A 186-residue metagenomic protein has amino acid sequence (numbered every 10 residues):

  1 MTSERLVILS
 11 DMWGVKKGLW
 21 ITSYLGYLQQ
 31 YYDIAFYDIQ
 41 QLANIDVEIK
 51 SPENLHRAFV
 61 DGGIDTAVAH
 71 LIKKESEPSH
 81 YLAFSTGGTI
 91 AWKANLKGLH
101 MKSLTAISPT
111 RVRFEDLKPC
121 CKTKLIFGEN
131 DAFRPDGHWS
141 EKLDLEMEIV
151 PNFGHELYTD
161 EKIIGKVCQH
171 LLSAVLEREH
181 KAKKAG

Functional and structural regions predicted by a protein language model:
S3-K74: Serine-hydrolase catalytic machinery in alpha/beta-hydrolase-like enzymes
L28, G98-L99, F114-C121, S140-L143: Short, conserved loop/helix-junction motifs that constitute active-site signature segments in enzyme catalytic cores
L82-A91: Gly/Ala-rich beta-loop-alpha elbow adjacent to hydrolase catalytic centers
I90-A94, E115: Hydrolases whose catalytic domains are alpha/beta-hydrolase-1, hotdog thioesterase, or metallo-beta-lactamase-like
L99-R111: A conserved short beta-strand
K124-F127: Short beta-strand/loop motif that positions the catalytic acidic residue of the alpha/beta-hydrolase fold
R134-E146: Conserved loop-alpha-helix segment in the C-terminal half of the alpha/beta-hydrolase fold that carries the catalytic
N152-I163: Catalytic histidine-centered segment of alpha/beta-hydrolase-like enzymes
